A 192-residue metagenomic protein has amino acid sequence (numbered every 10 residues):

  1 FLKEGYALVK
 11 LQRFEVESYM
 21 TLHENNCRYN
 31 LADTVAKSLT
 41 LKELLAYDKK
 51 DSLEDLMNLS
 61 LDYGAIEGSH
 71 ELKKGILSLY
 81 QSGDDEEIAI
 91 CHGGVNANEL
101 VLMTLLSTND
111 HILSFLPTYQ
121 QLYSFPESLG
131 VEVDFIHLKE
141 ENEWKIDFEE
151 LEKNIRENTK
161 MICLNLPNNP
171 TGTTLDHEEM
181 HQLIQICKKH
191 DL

Functional and structural regions predicted by a protein language model:
F1-L8: Short, Lys/Arg-enriched N-terminal segments with co-localized hydrophobic residues within the first ~10-30 amino acids
V9-G93, L100: N-terminal small-domain helix-loop-helix segment of the aminotransferase-like
L31-T34, I76, I88, I112 (+5 more regions): Generic structural signal for small/hydrophobic residues in well-ordered secondary structure, especially within
D84-I88, N109-H111, N158: Short acidic capping loops at alpha-helix termini that bridge into adjacent secondary structure
T104-P126: Conserved PLP-anchoring active-site segment centered on the Schiff-base-forming lysine
T118-Y119, H137-N142: Short, acidic/turn-prone active-site loops that include or flank metal/cofactor- and phosphate-binding residues
S128-V133: A short helix-loop-beta submotif of the ANL/AMP-binding
E140-L192: Active-site phosphate-binding strand-loop segment of PLP-dependent enzymes
